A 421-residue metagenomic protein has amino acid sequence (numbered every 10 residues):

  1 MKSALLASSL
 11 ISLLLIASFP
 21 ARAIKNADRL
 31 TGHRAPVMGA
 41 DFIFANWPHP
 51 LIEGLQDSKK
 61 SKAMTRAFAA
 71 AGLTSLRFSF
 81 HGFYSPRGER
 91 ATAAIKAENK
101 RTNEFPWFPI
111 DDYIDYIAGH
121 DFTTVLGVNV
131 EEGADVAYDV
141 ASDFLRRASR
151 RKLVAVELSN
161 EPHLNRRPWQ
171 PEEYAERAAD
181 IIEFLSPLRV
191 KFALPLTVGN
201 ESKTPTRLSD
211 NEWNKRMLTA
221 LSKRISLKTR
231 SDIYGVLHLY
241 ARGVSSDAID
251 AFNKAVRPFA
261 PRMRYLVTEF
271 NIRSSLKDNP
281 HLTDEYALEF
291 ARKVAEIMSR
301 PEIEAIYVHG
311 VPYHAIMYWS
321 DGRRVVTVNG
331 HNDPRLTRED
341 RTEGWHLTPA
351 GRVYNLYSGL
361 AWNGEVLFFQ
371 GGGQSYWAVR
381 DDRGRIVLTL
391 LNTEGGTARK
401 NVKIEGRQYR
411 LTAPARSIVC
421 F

Functional and structural regions predicted by a protein language model:
M1-S9: Bacterial N-terminal signal peptides that target proteins for export
S8-I16: Bacterial N-terminal signal peptides
F19-R22: Sec/Tat signal peptide C-region and signal peptidase I cleavage site
I24-V190, L194-K215: N-terminal catalytic cores of secreted or lumenal carbohydrate-active enzymes
P171-K293, I297-P301: Noncatalytic carbohydrate-binding groove/subsite architecture in carbohydrate-active enzymes
I272-N355, E365-Q374: Aromatic/acidic polysaccharide-binding cleft in carbohydrate-active enzymes
Q370-E405, R416: Carbohydrate-binding surface patches
T412-F421: C-terminal beta-strand-rich structural cap/linker in extracellular carbohydrate-active enzymes
